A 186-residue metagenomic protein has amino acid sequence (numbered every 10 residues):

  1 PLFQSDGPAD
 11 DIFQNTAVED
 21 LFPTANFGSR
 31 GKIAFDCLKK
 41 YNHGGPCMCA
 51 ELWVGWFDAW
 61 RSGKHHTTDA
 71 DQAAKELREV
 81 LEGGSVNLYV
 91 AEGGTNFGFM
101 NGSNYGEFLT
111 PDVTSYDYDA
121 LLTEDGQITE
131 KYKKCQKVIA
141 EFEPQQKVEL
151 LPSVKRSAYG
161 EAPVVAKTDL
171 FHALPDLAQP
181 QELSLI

Functional and structural regions predicted by a protein language model:
P1, P8, A50-G55, E79-G84 (+1 more regions): Carbohydrate-binding surfaces of carbohydrate-active enzymes
P1-L88: Substrate-binding/catalytic cleft of secreted carbohydrate-active enzymes, primarily glycoside hydrolases
